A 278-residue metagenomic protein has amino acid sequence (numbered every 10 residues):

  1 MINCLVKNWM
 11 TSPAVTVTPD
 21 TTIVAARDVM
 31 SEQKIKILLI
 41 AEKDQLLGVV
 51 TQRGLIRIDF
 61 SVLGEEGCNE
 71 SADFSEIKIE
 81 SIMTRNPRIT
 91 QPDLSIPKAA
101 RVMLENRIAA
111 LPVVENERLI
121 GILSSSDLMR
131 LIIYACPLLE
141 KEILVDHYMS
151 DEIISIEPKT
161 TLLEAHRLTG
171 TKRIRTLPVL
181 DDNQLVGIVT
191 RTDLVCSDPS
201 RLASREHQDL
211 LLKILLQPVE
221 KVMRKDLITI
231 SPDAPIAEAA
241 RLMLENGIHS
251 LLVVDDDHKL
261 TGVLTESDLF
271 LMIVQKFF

Functional and structural regions predicted by a protein language model:
M1-P13, Q52-N86, S125-I154, H166 (+3 more regions): Tandem CBS (Bateman) regulatory domains
M1-R53, R57-S61, N86, K98: Hydrophobic, helix-prone linear segments
V17-K34, I89-R107, V114, I156-R173 (+4 more regions): The conserved cystathionine-beta-synthase
T22, Q45, L55, S95 (+6 more regions): Residue-level recognition of oxygen-bearing side chains
M30, L38-G54, M103, L111-S126 (+4 more regions): A glycine-centered beta-loop-beta connector
E32, I37-L38, Q45, E76-T84 (+4 more regions): Extended, hydrophobic interaction surfaces within ordered domains
I37, D44-Q45, E66-N69, E76-K78 (+10 more regions): Short, surface-exposed, polar/charged, turn-prone segments marking secondary-structure boundaries
